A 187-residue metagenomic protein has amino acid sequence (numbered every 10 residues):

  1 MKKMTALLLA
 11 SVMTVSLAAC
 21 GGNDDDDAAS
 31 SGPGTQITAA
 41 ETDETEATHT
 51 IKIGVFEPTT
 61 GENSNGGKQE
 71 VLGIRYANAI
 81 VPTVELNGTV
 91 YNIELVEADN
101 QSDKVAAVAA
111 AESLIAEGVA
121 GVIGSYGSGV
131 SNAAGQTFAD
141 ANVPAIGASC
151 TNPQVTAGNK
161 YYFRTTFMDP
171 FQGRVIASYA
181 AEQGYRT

Functional and structural regions predicted by a protein language model:
M1-L9: Positively charged n-region of N-terminal signal peptides that target proteins for export
V15-A19: C-terminal motif of bacterial Sec signal peptides marking the signal peptidase cleavage site
G21-D24: Bacterial signal peptide processing site
D27-V55, L86-N92, A180-R186: Immediate post-signal peptide segment of exported/extracytoplasmic ligand-binding proteins
A39-A47, G54-R75, A98-K104, Y126-G127: Extracytoplasmic "Venus flytrap"
G66-V84, A106, A145, Q172-V175: Short, solvent-exposed amphipathic alpha-helices that sit in or adjacent to ligand/effector-binding or catalytic
Y91-A116, Q172-V175: Structural motif
V119-T187: Extracytoplasmic ligand/sensor domains, especially the bilobed periplasmic-binding protein
